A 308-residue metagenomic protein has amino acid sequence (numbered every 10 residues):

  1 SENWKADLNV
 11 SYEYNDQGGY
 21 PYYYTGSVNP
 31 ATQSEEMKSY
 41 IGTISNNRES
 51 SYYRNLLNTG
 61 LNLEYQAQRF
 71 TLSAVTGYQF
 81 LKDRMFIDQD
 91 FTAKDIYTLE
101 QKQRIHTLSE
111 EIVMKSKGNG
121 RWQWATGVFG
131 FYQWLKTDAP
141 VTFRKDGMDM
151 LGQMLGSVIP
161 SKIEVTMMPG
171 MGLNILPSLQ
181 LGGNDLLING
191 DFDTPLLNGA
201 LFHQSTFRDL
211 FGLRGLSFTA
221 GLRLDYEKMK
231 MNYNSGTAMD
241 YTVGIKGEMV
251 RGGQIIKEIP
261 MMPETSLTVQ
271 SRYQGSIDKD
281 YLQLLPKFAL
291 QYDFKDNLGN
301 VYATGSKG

Functional and structural regions predicted by a protein language model:
S1-G127, F131-A139: Outer-membrane beta-barrel domain signature, strongest for Gram-negative TonB-dependent receptors and also present
E2, D7, D16, E36 (+13 more regions): Acidic-enriched, low-complexity/disordered segments with a strong bias for Aspartate over Glutamate
E2-N3, S11, M114-K117, F129-F131 (+1 more regions): Structural signature of Gram-negative outer-membrane beta-barrels, strongest in the C-terminal barrel of TonB-dependent
Y20-S45, D90-T98, P140-L187, K230-D278: Solvent-exposed loop segments that connect transmembrane elements
T43-I44, Y52-R54, V75, F91 (+12 more regions): Non-transmembrane, interaction-prone segments in cytosolic or luminal domains
S50-L56, Q101-T107, G183, G190-N198 (+1 more regions): Transmembrane beta-barrel outer-membrane domains
S51-R84, T142, M154-L186, D193 (+2 more regions): Extended hydrophobic/aromatic-rich secondary-structure runs
L108, G127, T142-D146, R272 (+1 more regions): Outer-membrane beta-barrel channel domains
